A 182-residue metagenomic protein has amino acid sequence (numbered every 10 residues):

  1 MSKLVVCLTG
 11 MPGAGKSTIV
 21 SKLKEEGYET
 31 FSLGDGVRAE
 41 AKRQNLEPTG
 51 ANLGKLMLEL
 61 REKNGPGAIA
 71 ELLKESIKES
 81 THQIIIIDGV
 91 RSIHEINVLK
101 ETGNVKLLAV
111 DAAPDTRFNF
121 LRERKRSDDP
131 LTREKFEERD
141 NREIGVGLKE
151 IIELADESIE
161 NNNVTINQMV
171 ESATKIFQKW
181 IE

Functional and structural regions predicted by a protein language model:
M11, L23: P-loop (Walker A) phosphate-binding loop of NTP-binding proteins
K16: Conserved lysine of the Walker
I19: Hydrophobic positions on the alpha1 helix immediately C-terminal to the Walker A/P-loop
E29, K106, D156-E157: Well-ordered beta-strand positions
E29-I86, V90-N97, K135: ATP-dependent small-molecule kinase phosphotransfer cores that center on conserved nucleotide phosphate-binding segments
G67, R124-S172, I176: Small-molecule kinase domains that catalyze NTP-dependent phosphoryl transfer to phosphate-bearing small molecules
D88-G89, L99-K125: Conserved phosphate-donor/acceptor-positioning beta-strand/loop module used by diverse small-molecule
